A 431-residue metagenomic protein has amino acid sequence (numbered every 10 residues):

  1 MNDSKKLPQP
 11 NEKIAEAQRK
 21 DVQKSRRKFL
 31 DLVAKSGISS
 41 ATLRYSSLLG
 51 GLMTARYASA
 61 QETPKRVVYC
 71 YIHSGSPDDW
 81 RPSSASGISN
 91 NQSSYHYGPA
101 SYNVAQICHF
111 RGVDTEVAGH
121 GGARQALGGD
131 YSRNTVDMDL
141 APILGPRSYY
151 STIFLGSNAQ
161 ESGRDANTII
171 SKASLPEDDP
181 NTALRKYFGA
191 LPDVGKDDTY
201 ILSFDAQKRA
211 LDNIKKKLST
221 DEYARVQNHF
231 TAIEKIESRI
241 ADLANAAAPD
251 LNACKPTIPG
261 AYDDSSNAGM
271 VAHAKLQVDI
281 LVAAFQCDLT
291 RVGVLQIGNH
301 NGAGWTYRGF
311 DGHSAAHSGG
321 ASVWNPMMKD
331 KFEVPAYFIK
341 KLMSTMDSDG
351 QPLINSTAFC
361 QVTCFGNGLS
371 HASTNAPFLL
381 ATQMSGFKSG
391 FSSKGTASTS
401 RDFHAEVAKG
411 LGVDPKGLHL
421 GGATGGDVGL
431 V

Functional and structural regions predicted by a protein language model:
M1-K28: N-terminal secretory signal peptides
P8-K13, G50-V113, L379-L380: Intrinsic-disorder/low-complexity recognition with aromatic hotspots
N11, A118-N252: A contiguous, mid-domain pocket- or channel-lining segment that forms the substrate-recognition surface
S25-L52, S219: N-terminal export leaders
V67, G189-G350: Anion-binding catalytic surfaces of enzymes that hydrolyze or transfer phosphate/sulfate esters
V67-Y71, C108-R111, S151-F154, R291-Q296 (+2 more regions): Structural recognition of the beta-strand scaffold that forms the well-ordered cores of secreted hydrolase catalytic
V68-S86, H120-G128, E161-T182, A247-A261 (+2 more regions): Active-site His/acidic residue clusters
G319-L411: Extended C-terminal subregions enriched in glycine
